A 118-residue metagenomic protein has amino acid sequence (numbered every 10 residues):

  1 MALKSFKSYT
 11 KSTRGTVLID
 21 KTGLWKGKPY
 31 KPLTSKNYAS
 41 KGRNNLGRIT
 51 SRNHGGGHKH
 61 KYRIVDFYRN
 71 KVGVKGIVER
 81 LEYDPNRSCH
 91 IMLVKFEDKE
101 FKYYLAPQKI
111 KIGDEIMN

Functional and structural regions predicted by a protein language model:
M1-R87, Q108-N118: Basic, glycine/proline-rich low-complexity segments that contact nucleic acids
V72, D98-E100: Short acidic/polar mixed-charge low-complexity motifs
I91-F96: Short, acidic/hydrophobic/Gly-rich beta-strand patch recurrent on exposed beta strands that often constitutes part
F101-A106: Short alpha-helix capping/helix-loop boundary micro-motifs
